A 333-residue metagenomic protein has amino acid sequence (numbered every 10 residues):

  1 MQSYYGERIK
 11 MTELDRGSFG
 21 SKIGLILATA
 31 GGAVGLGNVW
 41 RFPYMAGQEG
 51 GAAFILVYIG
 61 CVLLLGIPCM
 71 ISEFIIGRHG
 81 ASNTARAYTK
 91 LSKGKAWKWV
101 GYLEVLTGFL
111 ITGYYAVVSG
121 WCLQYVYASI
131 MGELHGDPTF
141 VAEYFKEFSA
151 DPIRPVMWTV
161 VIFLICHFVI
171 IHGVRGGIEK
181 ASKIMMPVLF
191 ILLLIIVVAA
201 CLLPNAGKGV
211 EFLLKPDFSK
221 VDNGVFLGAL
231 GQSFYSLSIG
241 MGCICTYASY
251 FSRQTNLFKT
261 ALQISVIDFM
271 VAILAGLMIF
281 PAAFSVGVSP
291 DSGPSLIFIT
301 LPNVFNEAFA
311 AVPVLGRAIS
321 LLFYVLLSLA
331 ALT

Functional and structural regions predicted by a protein language model:
Q2-W40, I67-F74, R78-L91, K95-Y102 (+1 more regions): Membrane-interface "cap" regions at the ends of multi-pass membrane proteins
I9, E13-S18, Y44-E49, H79-L103 (+4 more regions): Inter-helical loop and helix-membrane interface segments of multi-pass membrane transporters/permeases
T12-F19, E179, K183-L332: Membrane-embedded translocation segments of transport machinery
S21-C61, K208, G242-A248, K259-L262 (+2 more regions): Transmembrane helix-boundary motif of multi-pass solute transporters/channels
G24, G51-Y58, K95-G113, E179-L189 (+1 more regions): Alpha-helical transmembrane segments and their helix-start/interface "positive-inside/aromatic belt" motifs in integral
G31-G37, G77-H79, I111-V117, S233-G240 (+2 more regions): Short helix-coil transition sites and intra-membrane helix breaks within transmembrane domains of multi-pass
G37, V62-F74, R78, T84-R86 (+2 more regions): Central hydrophobic cores of alpha-helical transmembrane segments in multi-pass inner-membrane proteins across all
Y58-G66, V105-I130, W158-H172, P187-A200 (+2 more regions): Hydrophobic core segments of alpha-helical transmembrane domains in multi-pass membrane transport and ion-translocation
